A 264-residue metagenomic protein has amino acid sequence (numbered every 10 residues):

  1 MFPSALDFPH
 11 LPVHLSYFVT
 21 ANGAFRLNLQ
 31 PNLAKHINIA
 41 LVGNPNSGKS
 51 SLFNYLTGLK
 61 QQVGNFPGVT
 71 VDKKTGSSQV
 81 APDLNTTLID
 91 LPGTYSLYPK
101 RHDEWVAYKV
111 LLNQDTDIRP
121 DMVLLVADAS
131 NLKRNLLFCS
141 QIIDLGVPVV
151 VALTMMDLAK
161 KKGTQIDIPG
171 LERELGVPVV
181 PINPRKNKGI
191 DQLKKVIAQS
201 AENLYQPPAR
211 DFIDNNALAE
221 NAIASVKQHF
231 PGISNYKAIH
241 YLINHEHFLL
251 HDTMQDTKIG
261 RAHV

Functional and structural regions predicted by a protein language model:
F2, D7, L11-P12, S16-V19 (+2 more regions): C-terminal effector/interaction modules appended to NTPase cores
F8-L97: Conserved G1/Walker A P-loop phosphate-binding module
L52-F53, V71, L88-D90, A107 (+4 more regions): Residue-level signature of catalytic and energy-coupling elements of molecular machines, predominantly ATP/GTP-dependent
G68, G93-T94, A129-K133, M155-K160 (+1 more regions): Conserved nucleotide-binding/hydrolysis micro-motifs of P-loop NTPases
T86-T87, R101, V180: Long, charged N-terminal accessory/stalk domains
P99-W105: Short glycine-rich substrate-engagement loop in P-loop NTPases that contacts/grips substrate
V106-P178: Conserved C-terminal guanine-recognition region of P-loop GTPase G domains, centered on the G4
V150, K160-H263: Alpha-helical transmembrane helix bundles of large polytopic membrane transport and channel proteins
